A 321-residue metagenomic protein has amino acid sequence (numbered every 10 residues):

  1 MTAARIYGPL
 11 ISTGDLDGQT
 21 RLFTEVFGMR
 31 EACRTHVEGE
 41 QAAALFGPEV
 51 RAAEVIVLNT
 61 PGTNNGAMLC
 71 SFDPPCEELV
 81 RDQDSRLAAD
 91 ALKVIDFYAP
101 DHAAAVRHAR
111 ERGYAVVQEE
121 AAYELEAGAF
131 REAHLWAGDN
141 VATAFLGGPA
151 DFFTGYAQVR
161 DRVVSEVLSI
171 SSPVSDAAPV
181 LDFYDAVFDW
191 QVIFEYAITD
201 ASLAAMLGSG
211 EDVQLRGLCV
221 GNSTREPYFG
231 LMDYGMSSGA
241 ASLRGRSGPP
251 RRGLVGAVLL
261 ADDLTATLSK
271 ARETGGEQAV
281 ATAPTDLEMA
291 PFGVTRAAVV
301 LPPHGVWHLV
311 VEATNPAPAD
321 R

Functional and structural regions predicted by a protein language model:
T2, I11, R34, N65-C70 (+8 more regions): Vicinal oxygen chelate
T2-L79, S85-V94, R107, E111 (+1 more regions): An N-terminus-focused feature that recognizes amino-terminal "leader" regions
G18, H36-G39, P179, A197-S202: Short glycine/proline-centered loop/turn elements that form peptide/ligand docking sites
Q19-F23, A105-A109, V180-Y184, T267-A271: Hydrophobic side chains in well-ordered alpha-helices
T35, L79-D84, A201-A205, A241-R246: ER-lumen resident redox/N-glycosylation machinery signature
D185-F188, E195-Y196: Short helix-loop boundary/capping segments
L254-G256: Loop/turn-rich, solvent-exposed surfaces of beta-rich toroidal or solenoidal domains
